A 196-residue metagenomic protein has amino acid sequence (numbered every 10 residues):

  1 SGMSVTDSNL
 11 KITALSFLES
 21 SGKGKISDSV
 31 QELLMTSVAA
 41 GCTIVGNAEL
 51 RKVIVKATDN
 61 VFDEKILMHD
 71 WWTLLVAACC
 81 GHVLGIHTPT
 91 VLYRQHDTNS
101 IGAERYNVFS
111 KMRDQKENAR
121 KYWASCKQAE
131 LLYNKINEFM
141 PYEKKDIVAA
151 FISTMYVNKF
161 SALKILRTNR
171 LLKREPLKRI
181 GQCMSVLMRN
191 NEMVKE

Functional and structural regions predicted by a protein language model:
S1-Y106, M112: Nucleotide-sugar donor-binding/catalytic module of glycosyltransferases that assemble extracellular/cell-envelope
A48-E49, V55-K56, N60-F62, I66-L67 (+2 more regions): C-terminal subregions of glycosyltransferases and related glycan-biosynthesis enzymes
